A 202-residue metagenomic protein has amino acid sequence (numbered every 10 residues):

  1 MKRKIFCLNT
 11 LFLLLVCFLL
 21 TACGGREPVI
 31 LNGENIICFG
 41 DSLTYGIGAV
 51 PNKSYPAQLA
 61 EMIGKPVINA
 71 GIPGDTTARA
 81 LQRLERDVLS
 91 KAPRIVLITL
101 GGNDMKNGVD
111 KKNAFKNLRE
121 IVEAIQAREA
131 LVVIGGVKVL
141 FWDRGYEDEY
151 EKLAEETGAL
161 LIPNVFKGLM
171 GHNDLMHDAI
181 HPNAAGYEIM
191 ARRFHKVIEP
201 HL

Functional and structural regions predicted by a protein language model:
M1-T21: Sec-dependent bacterial lipoprotein signal peptides
K2, G24-R26, Q58-M62, Q82-L202: Alpha-helical cap/lid subdomain in secreted, periplasmic, or secretory-pathway luminal O-acyl-processing enzymes
L19, I68, V133: Conserved Rossmann-like nucleotide-binding pocket used by diverse enzymes that bind dinucleotide cofactors
C23-A92: Serine-esterase "nucleophile elbow" of acetyl-processing enzymes
